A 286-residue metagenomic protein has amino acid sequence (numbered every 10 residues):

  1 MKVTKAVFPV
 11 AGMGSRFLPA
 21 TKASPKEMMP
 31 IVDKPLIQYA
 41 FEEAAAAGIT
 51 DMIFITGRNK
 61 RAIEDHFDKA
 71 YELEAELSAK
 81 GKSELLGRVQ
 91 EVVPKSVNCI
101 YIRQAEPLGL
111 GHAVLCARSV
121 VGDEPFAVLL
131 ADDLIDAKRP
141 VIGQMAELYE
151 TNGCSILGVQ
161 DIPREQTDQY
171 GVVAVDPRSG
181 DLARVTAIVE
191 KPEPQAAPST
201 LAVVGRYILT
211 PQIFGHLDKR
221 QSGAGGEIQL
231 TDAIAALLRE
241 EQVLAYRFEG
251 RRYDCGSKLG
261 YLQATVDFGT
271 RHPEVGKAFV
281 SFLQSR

Functional and structural regions predicted by a protein language model:
M1-A6, A278-L283: Positively charged, low-complexity intrinsically disordered leader regions
K2-K82, P140-Q144: N-terminal glycine-rich phosphate-binding loop and ensuing alpha1 helix
K5, T50-M52, N98, P125 (+3 more regions): Residues at the starts of beta-strands that form the adenosine-phosphate
F8, F54, V128, L157-G158 (+1 more regions): Structural beta-sheet core signal
G12, R58, D133, P211-Q212 (+1 more regions): Alpha-helix/helix-capping structural signal
M28, C99-Y101, S155, V243-A245 (+1 more regions): Conserved beta-strand scaffold positions in the cores of enzyme catalytic domains, especially in NTP/NDP-utilizing
E72-E76, L86-V175, L209-P211, L217-K219: Conserved beta-loop-beta/alpha segment of the NTase-like Rossmann-fold superfamily that binds/positions NTPs
A127, A146, E150, S179-V280: Catalytic-core segments of class I nucleotidyltransferases/pyrophosphorylases that form NMP-activated intermediates
